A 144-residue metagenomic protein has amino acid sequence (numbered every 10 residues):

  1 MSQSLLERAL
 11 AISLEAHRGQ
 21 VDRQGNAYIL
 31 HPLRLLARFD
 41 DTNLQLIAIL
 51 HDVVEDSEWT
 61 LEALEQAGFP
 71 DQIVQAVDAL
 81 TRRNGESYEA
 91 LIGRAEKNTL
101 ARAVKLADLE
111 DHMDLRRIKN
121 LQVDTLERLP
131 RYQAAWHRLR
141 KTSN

Functional and structural regions predicted by a protein language model:
M1-N144: Active-site helical microenvironments for divalent-metal-assisted chemistry
